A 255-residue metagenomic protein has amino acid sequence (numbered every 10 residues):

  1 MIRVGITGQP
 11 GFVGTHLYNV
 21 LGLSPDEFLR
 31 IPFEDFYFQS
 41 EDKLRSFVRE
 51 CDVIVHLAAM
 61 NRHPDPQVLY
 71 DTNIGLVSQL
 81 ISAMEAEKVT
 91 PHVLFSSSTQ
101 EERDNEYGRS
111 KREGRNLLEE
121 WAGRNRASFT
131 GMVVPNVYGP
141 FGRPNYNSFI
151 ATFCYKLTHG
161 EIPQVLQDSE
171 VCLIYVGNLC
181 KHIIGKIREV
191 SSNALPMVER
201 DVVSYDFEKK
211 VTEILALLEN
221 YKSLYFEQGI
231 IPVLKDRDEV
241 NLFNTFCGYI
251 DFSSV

Functional and structural regions predicted by a protein language model:
I2-L23: N-terminal Rossmann NAD(P)H-binding glycine-rich loop of SDR-like oxidoreductase domains
T7, I54-A58, V93-S98, M132-V134: SDR active-site strand-loop-helix element
T7, Y70-I74, D104-R112, R143-N147 (+1 more regions): Short-chain dehydrogenase/reductase
E27, N116-G142, Y155, E161-C172 (+2 more regions): Conserved beta-loop-beta element that borders a ligand/cofactor-binding pocket
F38-Q79, A83-E87, Q100-D104: NAD(P)H-binding glycine-rich loop region in Rossmannoid oxidoreductase-like domains and their noncatalytic homologs
S78-N125, F129-M132: Conserved Rossmann-fold NAD(P)-dependent oxidoreductase catalytic core, especially the SDR/UDP-sugar
G131, R143, N147-I150, Q167-C180 (+1 more regions): Conserved loop-to-helix N-cap of the C-terminal "lid" that shapes the substrate pocket in Rossmann-like
L179-V255: Mid/C-terminal beta-alpha module of Rossmann-like enzyme folds, strongest in SDR-family dehydrogenases/epimerases
